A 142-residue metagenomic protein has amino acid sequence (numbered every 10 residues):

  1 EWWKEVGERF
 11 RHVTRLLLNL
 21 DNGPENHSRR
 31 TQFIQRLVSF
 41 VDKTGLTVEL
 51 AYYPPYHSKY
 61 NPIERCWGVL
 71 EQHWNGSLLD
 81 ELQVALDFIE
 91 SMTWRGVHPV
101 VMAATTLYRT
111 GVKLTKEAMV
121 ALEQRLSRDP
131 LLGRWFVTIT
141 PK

Functional and structural regions predicted by a protein language model:
E1-L18: Short, basic/hydrophobic alpha-helical segments
R15-N22, L50-P55, F88: Extended hydrophobic secondary-structure segments that form protein cores and membrane-embedded regions
L20-F33, P54-Y60: Acidic, metal-coordinating catalytic cores used for nucleic-acid/nucleotide bond scission and strand-transfer chemistry
S28, Q32, P62-R65, D80 (+1 more regions): Generic recognition of stable, solvent-exposed alpha-helical segments in well-folded globular domains
F33-A51: Two-metal-ion acidic nuclease core segments, chiefly of the RNase H-like superfamily
D42-G45, S58, N75, E90 (+1 more regions): Hydrophobic alpha-helix feature that most strongly marks membrane-spanning transmembrane helices and their immediate
L50-Q72: RNase H-like two-metal-ion nuclease catalytic core shared by retroviral integrases and related mobile-element nucleases
G76-K142: C-terminal accessory extensions appended to soluble enzyme cores
